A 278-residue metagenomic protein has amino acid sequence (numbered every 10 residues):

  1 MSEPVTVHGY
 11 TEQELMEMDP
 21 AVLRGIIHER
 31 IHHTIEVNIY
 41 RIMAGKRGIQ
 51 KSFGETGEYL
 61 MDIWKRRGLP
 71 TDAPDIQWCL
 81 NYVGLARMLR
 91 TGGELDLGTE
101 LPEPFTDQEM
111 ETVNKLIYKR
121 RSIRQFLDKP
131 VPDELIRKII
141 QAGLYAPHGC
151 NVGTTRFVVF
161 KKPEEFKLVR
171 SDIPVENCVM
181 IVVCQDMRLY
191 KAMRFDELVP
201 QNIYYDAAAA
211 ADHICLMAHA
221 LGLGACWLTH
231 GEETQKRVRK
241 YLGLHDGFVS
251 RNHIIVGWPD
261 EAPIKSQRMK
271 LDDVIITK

Functional and structural regions predicted by a protein language model:
M1-K278: Acidic, surface-exposed loops and disordered segments
